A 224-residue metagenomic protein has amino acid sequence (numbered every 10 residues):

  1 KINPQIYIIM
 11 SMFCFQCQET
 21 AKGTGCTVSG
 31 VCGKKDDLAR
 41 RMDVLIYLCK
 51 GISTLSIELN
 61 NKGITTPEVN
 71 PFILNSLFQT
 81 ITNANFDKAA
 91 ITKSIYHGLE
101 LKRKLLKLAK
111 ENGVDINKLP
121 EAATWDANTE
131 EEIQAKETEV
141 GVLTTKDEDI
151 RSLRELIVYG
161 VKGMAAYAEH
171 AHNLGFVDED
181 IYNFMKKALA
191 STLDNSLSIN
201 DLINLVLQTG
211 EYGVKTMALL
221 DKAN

Functional and structural regions predicted by a protein language model:
I6-N224: An N-terminal assembly and electron-transfer interface module characteristic of large anaerobic redox and radical
